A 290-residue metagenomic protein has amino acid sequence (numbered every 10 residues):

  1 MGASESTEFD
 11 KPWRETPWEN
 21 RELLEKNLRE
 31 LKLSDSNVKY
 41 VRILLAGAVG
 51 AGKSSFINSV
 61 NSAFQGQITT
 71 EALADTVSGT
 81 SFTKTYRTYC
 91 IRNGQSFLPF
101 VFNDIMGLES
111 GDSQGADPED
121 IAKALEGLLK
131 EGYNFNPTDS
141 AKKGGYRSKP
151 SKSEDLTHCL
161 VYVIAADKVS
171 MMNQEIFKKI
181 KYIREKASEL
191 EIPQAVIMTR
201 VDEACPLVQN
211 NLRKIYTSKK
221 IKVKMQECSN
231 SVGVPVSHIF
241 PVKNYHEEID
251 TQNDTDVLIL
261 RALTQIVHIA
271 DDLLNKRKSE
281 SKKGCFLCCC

Functional and structural regions predicted by a protein language model:
G2-N37: N-terminal pre-Walker A segment at the start of P-loop NTPase domains
L31-N37, A48, V60-I192, R200-K220 (+3 more regions): Switch- and interface-adjacent substructures of P-loop NTPase systems
R42-L44: Short hydrophobic/aromatic beta-strand immediately N-terminal to the Walker A/P-loop
A51-G52: Conserved glycine(s) of the Walker
L190, C228-V236: A structural motif corresponding to the C-terminal end of an alpha-helix and its immediate exit/capping segment
K282-C289: Extreme C-terminal disordered tails of eukaryotic proteins encode short linear targeting/docking signals used
